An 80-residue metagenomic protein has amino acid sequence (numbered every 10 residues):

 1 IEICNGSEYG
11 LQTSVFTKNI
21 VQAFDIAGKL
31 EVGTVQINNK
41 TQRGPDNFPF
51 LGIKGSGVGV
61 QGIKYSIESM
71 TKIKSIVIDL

Functional and structural regions predicted by a protein language model:
I1-L80: Conserved C-terminal structural/oligomerization subdomain of aldehyde/semialdehyde dehydrogenase
